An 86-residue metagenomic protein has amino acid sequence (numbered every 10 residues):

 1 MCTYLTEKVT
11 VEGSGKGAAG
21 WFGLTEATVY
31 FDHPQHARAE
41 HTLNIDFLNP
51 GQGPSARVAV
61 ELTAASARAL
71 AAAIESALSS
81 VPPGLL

Functional and structural regions predicted by a protein language model:
M1-L86: Positively charged, low-complexity terminal tracts and the immediately adjacent first secondary-structure elements
